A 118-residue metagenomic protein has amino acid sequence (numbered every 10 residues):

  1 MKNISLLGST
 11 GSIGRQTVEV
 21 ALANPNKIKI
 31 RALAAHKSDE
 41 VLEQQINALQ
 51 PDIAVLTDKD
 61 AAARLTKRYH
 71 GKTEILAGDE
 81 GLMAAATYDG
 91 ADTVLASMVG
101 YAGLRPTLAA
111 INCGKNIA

Functional and structural regions predicted by a protein language model:
M1-A54: N-terminal Rossmann-like dinucleotide-binding module
S12-Q16, A102-R105, N116: Gly/Ser/Thr-rich beta-alpha loop segments that engage phosphate groups in nucleotides
V18-E19, N47, T66-R68, P106-A109: Short amphipathic alpha-helical segments
K29-A32, V55, V94-A96, A118: Short catalytic-loop micro-motif centered on adjacent basic/acidic residues
R31-K37, L42-E80, A86: Glycine-rich nucleotide/cofactor/substrate-binding loop typically near the N-terminus or early in the first domain
L49-P51, G90-A91, K115-N116: Glycine-enriched alpha-helix->loop->beta-strand junction motifs that scaffold or abut catalytic
A77-A109: Beta-loop-alpha module in the N-terminal Rossmann-like domain of NAD(P)-dependent dehydrogenases, especially those
L108-A118: Beta-strand-loop-alpha-helix segment that lines the small-molecule cofactor/substrate pocket of alpha/beta enzymes
